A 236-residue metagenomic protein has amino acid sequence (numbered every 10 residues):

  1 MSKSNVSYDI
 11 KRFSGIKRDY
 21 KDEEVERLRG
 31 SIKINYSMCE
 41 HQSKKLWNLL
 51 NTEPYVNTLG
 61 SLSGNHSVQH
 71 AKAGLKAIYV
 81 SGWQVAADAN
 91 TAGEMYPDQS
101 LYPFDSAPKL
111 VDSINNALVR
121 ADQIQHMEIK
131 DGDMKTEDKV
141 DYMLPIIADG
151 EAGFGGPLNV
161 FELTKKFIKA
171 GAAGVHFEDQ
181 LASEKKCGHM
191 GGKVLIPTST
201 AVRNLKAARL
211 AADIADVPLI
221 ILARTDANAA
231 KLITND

Functional and structural regions predicted by a protein language model:
M1-K3: Catalytic domains of riboflavin
I10-S31, N35-L49, T58-D236: Alpha/beta enzyme core
E53-P54: Short secondary-structure junctions
